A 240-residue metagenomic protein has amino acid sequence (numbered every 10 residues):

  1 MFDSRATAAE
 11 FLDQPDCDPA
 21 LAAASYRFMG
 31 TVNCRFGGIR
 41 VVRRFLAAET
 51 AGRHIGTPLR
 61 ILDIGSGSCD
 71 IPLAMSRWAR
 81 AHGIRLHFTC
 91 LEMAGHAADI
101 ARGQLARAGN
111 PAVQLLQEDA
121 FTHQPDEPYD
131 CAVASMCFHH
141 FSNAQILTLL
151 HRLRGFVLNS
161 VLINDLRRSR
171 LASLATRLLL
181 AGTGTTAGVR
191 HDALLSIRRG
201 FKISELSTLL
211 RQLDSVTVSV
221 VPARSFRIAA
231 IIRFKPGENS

Functional and structural regions predicted by a protein language model:
M1-P15: N-terminal auxiliary segments of SAM/dcSAM-dependent transferases
L12-P15, P19-F45, E49-T50: Class I SAM-dependent methyltransferase Rossmann-like catalytic core, especially the SAM/SAH-binding loop
L62, S68-A120: Class I SAM-dependent methyltransferase SAM/SAH-binding core
T122-E127: Short conserved loop adjoining the S-adenosyl-L-methionine
V133: A conserved beta-strand element that flanks and buttresses the S-adenosyl-L-methionine
F141-R152: A short, conserved alpha-helix within the catalytic core of class I
V157-L166: Conserved beta-strand signature within the Rossmann-like core of class I S-adenosyl-L-methionine
L166-L213: C-terminal alpha-helical "lid/dimerization" subdomain adjacent to the S-adenosyl-L-methionine
